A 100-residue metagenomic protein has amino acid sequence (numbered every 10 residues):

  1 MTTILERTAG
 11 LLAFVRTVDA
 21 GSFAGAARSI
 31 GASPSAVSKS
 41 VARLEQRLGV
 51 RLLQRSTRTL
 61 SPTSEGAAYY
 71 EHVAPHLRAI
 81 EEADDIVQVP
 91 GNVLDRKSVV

Functional and structural regions predicted by a protein language model:
M1-A20, S38, A67-Y70, L77-I80: Short alpha-helical elements of helix-turn-helix
R16-G31: Short helix-boundary/capping micro-motifs
R28, Q46, A67: Alpha-helical residues within the helix-turn-helix
S29-I30, V41, L48: Core residues of bacterial helix-turn-helix
S33-A36, S40-R43: Residues within the DNA-recognition helix of helix-turn-helix
E45-P62: A short LG(V/I)-centered, amphipathic sequence patch enriched for acidic residue(s) preceding the LG motif
R47, Y69-G91: Alpha-helical linker/hinge and terminal dimerization helices associated with HTH transcriptional regulators
Q88-V100: Interdomain hinge and pocket-entrance segments immediately C-terminal to HTH DNA-binding domains
